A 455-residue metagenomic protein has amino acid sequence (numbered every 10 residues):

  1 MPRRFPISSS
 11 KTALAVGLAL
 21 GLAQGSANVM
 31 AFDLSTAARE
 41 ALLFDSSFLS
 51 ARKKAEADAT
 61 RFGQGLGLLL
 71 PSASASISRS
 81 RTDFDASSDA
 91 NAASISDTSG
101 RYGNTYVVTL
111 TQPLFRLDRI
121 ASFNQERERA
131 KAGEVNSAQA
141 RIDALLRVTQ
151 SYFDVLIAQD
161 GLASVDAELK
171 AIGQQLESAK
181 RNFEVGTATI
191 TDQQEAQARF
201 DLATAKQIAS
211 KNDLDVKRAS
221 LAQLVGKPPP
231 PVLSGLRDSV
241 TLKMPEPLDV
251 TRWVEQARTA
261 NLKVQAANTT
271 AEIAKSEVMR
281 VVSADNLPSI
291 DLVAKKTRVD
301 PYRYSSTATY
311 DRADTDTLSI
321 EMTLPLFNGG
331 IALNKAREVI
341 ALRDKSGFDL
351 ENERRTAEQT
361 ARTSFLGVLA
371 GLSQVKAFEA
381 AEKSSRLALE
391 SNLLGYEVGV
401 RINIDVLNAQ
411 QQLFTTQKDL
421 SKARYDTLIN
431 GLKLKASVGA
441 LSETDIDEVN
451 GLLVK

Functional and structural regions predicted by a protein language model:
P2, F32, D143-Q256, G367 (+3 more regions): Periplasmic alpha-helical coiled-coil/stalk elements that build and connect Gram-negative outer-membrane
P2-A15: Bacterial N-terminal signal peptides that target proteins for export
R3-P6, V29, D419-K455: Acidic, low-complexity, intrinsically disordered peripheral segments
Q24-S26: N-terminal signal peptide c-region/cleavage motif recognized by signal peptidases
F32-A38: Regulatory alphaC helix of protein kinase catalytic domains
R39-L114, N136, L146, K227 (+4 more regions): A small-residue-enriched
S50-G65, A140, A144-A163, Q174 (+5 more regions): Amphipathic alpha-helical coiled-coil segments
